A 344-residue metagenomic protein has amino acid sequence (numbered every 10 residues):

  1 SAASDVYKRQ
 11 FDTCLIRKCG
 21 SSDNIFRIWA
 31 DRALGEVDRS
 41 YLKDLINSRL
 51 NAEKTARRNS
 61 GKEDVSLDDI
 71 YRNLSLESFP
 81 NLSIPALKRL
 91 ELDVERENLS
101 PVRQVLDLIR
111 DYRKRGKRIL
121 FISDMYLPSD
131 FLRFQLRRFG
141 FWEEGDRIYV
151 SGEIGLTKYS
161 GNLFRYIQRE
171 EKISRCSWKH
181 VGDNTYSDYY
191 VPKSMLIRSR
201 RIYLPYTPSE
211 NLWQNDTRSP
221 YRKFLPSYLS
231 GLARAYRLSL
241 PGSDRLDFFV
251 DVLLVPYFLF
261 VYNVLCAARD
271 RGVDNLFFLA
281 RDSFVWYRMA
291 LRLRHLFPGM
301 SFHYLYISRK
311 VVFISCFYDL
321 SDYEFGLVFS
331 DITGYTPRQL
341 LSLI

Functional and structural regions predicted by a protein language model:
A2-Y7: Short, small-residue-biased leader/transition segments that mark boundaries at the very start of proteins
R27-L90: A metal-dependent, Asp-based hydrolase signature
G61-D69, L76-L120, R133: Short, acidic loop-to-helix structural element flanking the phosphoryl-transfer center in phosphate-processing enzymes
R113-L120, M125-V150: Substrate-recognition/cap helix-loop segment adjacent to the acidic, metal-dependent catalytic center of Asp-based
Y159-Y186: Conserved Lys-Pro-Asp/Glu-containing loop-to-beta segment of HAD-superfamily phosphomonoesterases, centered on
N184-M195, S199: Acidic, divalent-metal-coordinating active-site segment for phosphoryl/phosphodiester hydrolysis, typified by short
V273-A280: Short glycine-rich phosphate-binding loop at a beta-alpha junction
P298-L343: Long, charge-dense
